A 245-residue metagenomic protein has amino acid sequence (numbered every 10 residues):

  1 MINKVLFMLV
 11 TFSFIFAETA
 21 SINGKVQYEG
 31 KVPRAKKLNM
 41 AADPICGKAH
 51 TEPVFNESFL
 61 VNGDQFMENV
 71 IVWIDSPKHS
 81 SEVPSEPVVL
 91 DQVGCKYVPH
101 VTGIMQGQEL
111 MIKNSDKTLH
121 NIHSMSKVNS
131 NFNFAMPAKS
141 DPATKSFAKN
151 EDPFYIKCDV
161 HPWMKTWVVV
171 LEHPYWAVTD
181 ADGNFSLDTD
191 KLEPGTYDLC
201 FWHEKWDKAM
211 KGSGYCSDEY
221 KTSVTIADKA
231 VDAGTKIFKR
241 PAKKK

Functional and structural regions predicted by a protein language model:
M1-V5, K245: Short, Lys/Arg-enriched, disordered terminal segments
K4-S13: Sec-dependent N-terminal signal peptides
E18-K245: Extracytoplasmic copper-binding redox domains, predominantly the cupredoxin/blue-copper superfamily
